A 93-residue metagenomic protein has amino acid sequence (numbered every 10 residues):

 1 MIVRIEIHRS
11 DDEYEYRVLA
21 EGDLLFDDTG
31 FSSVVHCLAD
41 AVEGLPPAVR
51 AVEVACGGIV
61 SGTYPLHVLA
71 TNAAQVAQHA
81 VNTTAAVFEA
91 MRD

Functional and structural regions predicted by a protein language model:
M1-I2, E13-E15, H36-A39, V81: Short secondary-structure boundary micro-motifs
I2-F26: Short aromatic-glycine-(Arg/Gly/Cys) micro-motifs in beta-strand/loop hairpins
R17-V18, G30, E53-V54: Hydrophobic beta-strand positions
E21-L25, S33, L69-A70: Short, surface-exposed beta-strand-loop junctions and turns on beta-sheet-rich folds
D23-D28, V60-G62: Surface-exposed loop/edge segments in extracytoplasmic proteins
G30-F31, L66: Residue-level structural signal for beta-strand termini and adjacent loop
F31-R50: A short, charged, amphipathic alpha-helix used as a generic interaction element across diverse proteins
P46-N82, A86-D93: Short, mixed-charge low-complexity intrinsically disordered segments
